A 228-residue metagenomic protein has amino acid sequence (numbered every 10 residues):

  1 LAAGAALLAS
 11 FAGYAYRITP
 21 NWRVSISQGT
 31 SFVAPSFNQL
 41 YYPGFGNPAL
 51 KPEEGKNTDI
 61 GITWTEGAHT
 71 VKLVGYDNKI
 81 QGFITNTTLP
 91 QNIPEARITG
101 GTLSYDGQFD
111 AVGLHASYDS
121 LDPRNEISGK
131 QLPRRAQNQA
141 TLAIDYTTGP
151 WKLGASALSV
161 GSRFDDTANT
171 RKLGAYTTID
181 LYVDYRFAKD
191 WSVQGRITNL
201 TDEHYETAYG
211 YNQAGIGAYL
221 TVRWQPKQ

Functional and structural regions predicted by a protein language model:
L1-F11, S31, E54, S128-L132 (+3 more regions): Solvent-exposed loop/turn segments connecting transmembrane beta-strands in outer-membrane beta-barrel proteins
L1-W22, P35, S117: Signature of Gram-negative outer-membrane beta-barrel scaffolds
A2-A6, F32-P43, A49, K79-T85 (+5 more regions): Gram-negative outer-membrane beta-barrel proteins
A5, G29-F109, L132-N138, K172: Outer-membrane beta-barrel signature, preferentially recognizing the C-terminal barrel domain of Gram-negative
S10-A12, I26, P48, I60 (+6 more regions): Membrane-embedded beta-strands of outer-membrane beta-barrel proteins, especially the hydrophobic/small aromatic
G13, R17, R23, S27 (+5 more regions): Membrane-spanning beta-strand positions in outer-membrane beta-barrel proteins
G61-T63, A214-Q228: Outer-membrane beta-barrel "beta-signal"
T70-V71, Y76-K79, N92-T167, R186-R196 (+2 more regions): Gram-negative outer-membrane beta-barrel transporters
